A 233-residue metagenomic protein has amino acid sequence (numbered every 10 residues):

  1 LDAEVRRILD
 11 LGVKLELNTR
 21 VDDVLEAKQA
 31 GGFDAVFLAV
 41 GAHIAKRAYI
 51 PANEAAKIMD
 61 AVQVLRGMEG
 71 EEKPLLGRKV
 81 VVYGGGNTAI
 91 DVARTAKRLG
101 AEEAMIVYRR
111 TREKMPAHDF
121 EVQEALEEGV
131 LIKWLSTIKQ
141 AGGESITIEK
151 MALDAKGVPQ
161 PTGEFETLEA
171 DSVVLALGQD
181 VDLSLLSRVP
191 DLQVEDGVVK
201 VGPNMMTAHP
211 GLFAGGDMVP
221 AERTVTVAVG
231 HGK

Functional and structural regions predicted by a protein language model:
L1, R6-N18, A45-L99, V194-A208: Glycine-rich dinucleotide-binding loop and its adjacent helix/turn
L1-L11, L15-L17, M68, A93-I138: Rossmann-like dinucleotide-binding cores of NAD(P)H-dependent redox enzymes
D2-I50, K139-T147, S172-V174, D180-L185: Feature captures the FAD/FMN-dependent oxidoreductase FAD-binding
K14-N18, M59, L131-K133, T147 (+1 more regions): General small-molecule cofactor/ligand-binding pocket signal
A48-A52, A93-T95, D119, L185-V189 (+1 more regions): Short amphipathic alpha-helical segments
A56-R78, K156-E222: FAD-site-proximal beta/loop scaffold in flavoenzymes
G85, Y108-T111, D217: Cofactor-binding loop segments of dinucleotide-utilizing enzymes, especially the Rossmann-like FAD- and NAD(P)+-binding
V92, M218-K233: A conserved FAD-binding loop/helix module that cradles the flavin
